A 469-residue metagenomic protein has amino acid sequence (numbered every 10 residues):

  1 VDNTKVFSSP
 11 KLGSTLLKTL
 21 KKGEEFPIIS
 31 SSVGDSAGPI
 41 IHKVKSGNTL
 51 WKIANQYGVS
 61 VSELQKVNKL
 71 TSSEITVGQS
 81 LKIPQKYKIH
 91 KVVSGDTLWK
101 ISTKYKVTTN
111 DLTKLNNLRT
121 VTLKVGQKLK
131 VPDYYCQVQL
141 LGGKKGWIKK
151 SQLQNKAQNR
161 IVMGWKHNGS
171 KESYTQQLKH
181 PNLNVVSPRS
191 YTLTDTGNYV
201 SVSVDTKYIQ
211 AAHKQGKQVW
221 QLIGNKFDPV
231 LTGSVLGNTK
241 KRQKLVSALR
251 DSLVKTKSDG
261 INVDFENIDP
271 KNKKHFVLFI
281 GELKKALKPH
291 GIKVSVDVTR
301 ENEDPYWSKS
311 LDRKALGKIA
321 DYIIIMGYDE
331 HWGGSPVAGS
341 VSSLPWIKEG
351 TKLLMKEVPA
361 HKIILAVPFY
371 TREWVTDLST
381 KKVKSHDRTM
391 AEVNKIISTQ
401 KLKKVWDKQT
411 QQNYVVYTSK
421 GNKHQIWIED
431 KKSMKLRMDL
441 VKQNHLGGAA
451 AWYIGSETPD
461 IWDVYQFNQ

Functional and structural regions predicted by a protein language model:
V1-S62, T76-N110, K114, L123-D133: Primarily a LysM-type cell-wall glycan-binding module
F26, S32, S170-T196, L249-I261 (+1 more regions): Catalytic domains of carbohydrate-active enzymes, especially glycoside hydrolases
K150-A248: Glycan-recognition patch characteristic of GH18 chitinases/ENGases and related GlcNAc/peptidoglycan-binding proteins
V162-K166, N184-P188, V219-I223, I261-V263 (+4 more regions): Hydrophobic faces of well-ordered beta-strands that scaffold small-molecule active sites in alpha/beta enzyme cores
K166-P181, G237-V254, P305-R313, E429-K442: Short, acidic/polar
T196-Y199, S203, S247, N272-I397: Substrate-binding surface in catalytic domains of secreted glycosidases
F369-D439, N468-Q469: Glycan-binding loop/region signatures in secreted carbohydrate-active enzymes
R437-Q469: Acidic/aromatic/glycine-rich contiguous surface patches that form carbohydrate-binding/processing clefts and analogous
